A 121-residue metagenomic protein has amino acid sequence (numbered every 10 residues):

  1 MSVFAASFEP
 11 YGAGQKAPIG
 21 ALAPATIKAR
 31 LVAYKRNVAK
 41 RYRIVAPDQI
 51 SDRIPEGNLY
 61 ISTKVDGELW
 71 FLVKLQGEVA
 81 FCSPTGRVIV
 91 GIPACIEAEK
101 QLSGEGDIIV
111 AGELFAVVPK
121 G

Functional and structural regions predicted by a protein language model:
M1-I19: Intrinsically disordered, low-structural-confidence terminal and linker regions
G12, K35, K100-S103: Generic secondary-structure transition motif, activating predominantly at the C-termini of alpha-helices
G14-Q76: RNA/tRNA-interacting regions in translation and RNA-turnover enzymes
R53-G121: Covalent nucleotidyltransferase
